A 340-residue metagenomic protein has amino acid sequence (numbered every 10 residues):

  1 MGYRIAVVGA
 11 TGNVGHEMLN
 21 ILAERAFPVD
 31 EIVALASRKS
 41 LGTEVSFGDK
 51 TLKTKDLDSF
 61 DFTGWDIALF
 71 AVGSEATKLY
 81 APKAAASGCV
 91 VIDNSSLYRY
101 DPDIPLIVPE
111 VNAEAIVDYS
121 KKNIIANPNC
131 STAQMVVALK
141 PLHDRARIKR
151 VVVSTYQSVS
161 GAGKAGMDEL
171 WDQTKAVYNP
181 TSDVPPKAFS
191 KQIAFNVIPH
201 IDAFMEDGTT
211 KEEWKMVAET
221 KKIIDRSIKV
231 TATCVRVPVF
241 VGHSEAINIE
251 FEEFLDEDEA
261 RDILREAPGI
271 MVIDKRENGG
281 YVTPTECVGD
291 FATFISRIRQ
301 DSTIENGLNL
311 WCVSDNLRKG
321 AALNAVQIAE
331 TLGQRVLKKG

Functional and structural regions predicted by a protein language model:
M1-I193, K229, D262, T293-F294 (+4 more regions): N-terminal Rossmann-like NAD(P) cofactor-binding subdomain of oxidoreductases, focused on the glycine-rich
A68, V159-G340: Charged docking surfaces used in two-component/phosphorelay signaling
